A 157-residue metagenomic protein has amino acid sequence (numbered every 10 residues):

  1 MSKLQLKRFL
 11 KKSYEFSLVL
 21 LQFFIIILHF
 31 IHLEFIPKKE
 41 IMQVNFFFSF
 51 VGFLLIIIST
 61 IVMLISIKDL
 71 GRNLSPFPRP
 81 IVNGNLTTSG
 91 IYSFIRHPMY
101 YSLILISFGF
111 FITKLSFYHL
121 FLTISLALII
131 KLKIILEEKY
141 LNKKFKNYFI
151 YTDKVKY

Functional and structural regions predicted by a protein language model:
M1-T88, L105-Y157: Membrane-anchoring alpha-helices and their flanking helix-loop junctions
S89, S93-S102: Histidine-centered phosphotransfer motif of kinases
